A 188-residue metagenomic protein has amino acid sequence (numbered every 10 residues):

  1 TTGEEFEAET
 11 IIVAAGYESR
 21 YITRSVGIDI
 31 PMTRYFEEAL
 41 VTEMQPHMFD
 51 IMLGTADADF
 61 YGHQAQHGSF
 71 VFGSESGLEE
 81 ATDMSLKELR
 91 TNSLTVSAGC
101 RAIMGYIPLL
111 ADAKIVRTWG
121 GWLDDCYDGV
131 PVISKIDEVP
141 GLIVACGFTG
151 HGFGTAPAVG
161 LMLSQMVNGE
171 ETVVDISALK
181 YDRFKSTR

Functional and structural regions predicted by a protein language model:
T1-G3, D57: Glycine-centered tight beta-turn/hairpin loop motif at sheet-sheet or coil-to-beta transitions
G3-E4, G68: Detector for glycine-centered tight turns/loop "hinges" at secondary-structure junctions
E4-F49: Central helical "cap/lid" subdomain
G16-Y17, E88, P157: Alpha-helix N-cap/helix-start capping motif
I22-R24, T82, G154-T155: Short glycine-/acidic-enriched loop or helix-start segments at secondary-structure transitions that form or flank
M44-G141: Active-site lid/adjacent beta-loop-alpha segment flanking the redox-cofactor pocket in flavoenzymes
R101-R188: C-terminal catalytic lobe of FAD-dependent flavoproteins
